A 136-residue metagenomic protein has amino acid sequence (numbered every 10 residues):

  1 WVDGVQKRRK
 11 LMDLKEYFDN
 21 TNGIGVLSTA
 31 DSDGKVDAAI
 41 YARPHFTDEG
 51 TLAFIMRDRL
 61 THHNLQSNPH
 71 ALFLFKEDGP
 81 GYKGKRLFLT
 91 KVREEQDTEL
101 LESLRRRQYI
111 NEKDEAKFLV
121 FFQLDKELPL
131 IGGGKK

Functional and structural regions predicted by a protein language model:
G4-K136: Binding-site signature for planar aromatic cofactors or substrates
